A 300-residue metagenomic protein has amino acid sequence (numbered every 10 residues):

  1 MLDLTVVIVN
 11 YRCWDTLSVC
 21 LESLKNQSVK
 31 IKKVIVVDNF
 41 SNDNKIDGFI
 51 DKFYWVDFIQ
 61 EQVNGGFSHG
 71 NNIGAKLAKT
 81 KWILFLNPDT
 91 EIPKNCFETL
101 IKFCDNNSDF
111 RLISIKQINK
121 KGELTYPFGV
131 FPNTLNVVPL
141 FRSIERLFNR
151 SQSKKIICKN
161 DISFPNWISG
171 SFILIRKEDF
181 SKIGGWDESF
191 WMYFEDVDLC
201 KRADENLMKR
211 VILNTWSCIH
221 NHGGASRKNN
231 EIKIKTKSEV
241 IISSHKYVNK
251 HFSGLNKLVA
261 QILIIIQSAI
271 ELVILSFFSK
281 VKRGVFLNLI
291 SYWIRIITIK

Functional and structural regions predicted by a protein language model:
E22-I31: Short, acidic, metal-binding catalytic loop of nucleotide-sugar glycosyltransferases
S23, V36-I46, V63: A conserved acidic beta->alpha catalytic loop
Q60-A78: Glycine-rich, basic loop-to-helix element that forms the pyrophosphate-binding segment of sugar-nucleotide handling
I83: Short aromatic/hydrophobic "clamp" motif used to bind/position activated sugar donors
K94-F128: Conserved donor NDP-sugar-binding/catalytic core segment of glycosyltransferases
P132-P165: Short, flexible, basic/aromatic active-site loop/helix in glycosyltransferases
C158-D161, N166-S217: A short, conserved alpha-helix in the catalytic core of glycosyltransferases
E205-G284: Active-site-adjacent helix/loop segment of glycosyltransferases that harbors family-specific signature motifs
